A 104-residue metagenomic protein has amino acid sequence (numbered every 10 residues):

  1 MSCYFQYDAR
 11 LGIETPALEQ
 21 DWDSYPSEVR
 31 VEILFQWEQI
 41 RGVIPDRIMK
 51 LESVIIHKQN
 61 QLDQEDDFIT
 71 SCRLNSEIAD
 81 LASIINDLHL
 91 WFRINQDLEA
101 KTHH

Functional and structural regions predicted by a protein language model:
M1-M49, S53, D87-H104: Long, non-catalytic architectural segments outside compact domain cores
K50-I69: Short E/K-rich amphipathic alpha-helical oligomerization segments
Q64, S71, L90-I94: Short, solvent-exposed secondary-structure capping/transition elements
F68-D80: Short, charged, amphipathic alpha-helical segments
